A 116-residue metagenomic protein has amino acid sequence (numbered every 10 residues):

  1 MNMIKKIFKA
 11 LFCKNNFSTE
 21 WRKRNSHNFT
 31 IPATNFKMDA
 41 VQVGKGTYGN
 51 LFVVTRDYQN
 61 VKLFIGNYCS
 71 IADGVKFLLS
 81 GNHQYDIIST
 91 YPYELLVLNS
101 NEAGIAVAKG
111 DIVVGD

Functional and structural regions predicted by a protein language model:
M1-F36: Membrane-proximal basic amphipathic "stem/tether" segments
K14-S26, G46-Y48, K62-Y68: Short, charged, low-hydrophobicity "junction" segments
I31-P32, Q42, Y48-D116: Flexible, glycine/small-residue-enriched loop-and-beta-strand segment within the central core of proteins
M38-A40: N-terminal helix-cap/turn-to-beta initiation motif at the start of protein domains
